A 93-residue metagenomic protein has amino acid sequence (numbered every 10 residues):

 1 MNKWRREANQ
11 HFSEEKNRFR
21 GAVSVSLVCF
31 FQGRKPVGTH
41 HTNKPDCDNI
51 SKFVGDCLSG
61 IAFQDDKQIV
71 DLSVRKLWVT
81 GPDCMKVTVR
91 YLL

Functional and structural regions predicted by a protein language model:
M1-L93: Acidic, proline/glycine-enriched N-terminal capping motif
